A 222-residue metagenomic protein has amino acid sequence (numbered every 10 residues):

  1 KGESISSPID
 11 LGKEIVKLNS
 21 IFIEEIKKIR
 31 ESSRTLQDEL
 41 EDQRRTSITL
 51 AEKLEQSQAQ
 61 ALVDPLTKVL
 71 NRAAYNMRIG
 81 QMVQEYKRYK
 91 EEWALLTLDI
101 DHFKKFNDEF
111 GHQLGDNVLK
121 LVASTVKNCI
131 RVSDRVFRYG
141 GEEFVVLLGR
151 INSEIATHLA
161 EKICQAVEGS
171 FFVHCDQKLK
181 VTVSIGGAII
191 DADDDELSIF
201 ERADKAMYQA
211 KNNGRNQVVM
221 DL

Functional and structural regions predicted by a protein language model:
S4, I9-L66, A73-Q84, E91 (+2 more regions): Signal-transducing coiled-coil linker helices
A59-M77, L98-H112, K120: Conserved nucleotide-binding and Mg2+-coordinating catalytic segments in signaling enzymes
Y75, I79-G80, L96, L119 (+3 more regions): Heptad-repeat coiled-coil signal-transmission/dimerization helices
F103, V122, V136-Y139, F144 (+2 more regions): Hydrophobic framework residues that shape the active-site pocket of cyclic nucleotide turnover catalytic cores
C129, R135-R138, L179: A short pre-motif secondary-structure segment
I155-F171: Alpha-helical scaffold within the catalytic cores of cyclic-nucleotide enzymes
T157, I189-L222: Catalytic-core segments of nucleotide cyclases and related cyclic-nucleotide turnover enzymes
V167-V183: Catalytic core regions of nucleotide second-messenger enzymes
